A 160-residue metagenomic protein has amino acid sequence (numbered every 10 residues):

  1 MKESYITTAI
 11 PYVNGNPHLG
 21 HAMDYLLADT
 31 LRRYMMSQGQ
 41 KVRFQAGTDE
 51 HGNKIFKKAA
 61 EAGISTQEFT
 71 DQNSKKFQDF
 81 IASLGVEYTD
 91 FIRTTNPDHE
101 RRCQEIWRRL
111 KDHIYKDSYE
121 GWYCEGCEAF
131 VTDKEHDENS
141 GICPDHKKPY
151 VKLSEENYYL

Functional and structural regions predicted by a protein language model:
M1-L160: N-terminal, positively charged nucleic-acid-binding surface of large information/translation enzymes
